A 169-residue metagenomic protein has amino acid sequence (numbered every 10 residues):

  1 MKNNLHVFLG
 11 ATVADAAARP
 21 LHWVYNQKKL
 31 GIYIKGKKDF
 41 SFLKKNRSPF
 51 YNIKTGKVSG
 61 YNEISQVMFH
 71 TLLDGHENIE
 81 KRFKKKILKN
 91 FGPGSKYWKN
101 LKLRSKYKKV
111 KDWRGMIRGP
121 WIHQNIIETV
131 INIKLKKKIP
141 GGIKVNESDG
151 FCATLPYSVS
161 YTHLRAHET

Functional and structural regions predicted by a protein language model:
K2-K57: An N-terminal structural lobe/cap that precedes and organizes the functional/catalytic core across diverse proteins
N3, C152-A153, E168: Short, cationic motifs built from Arg/Lys/His that form the positively charged side of catalytic pockets
L9-A16, Q66-H70, A153-S160: Short, hydrophobic/amphipathic alpha-helical patches that form generic packing surfaces within helical domains
D15, G60-Y61, E168: Acidic active-site catalytic centers that drive phospho-/nucleotidyl reactions and related ester hydrolyses
A17-K29, H76-K84, L164: Short, well-structured active-site flanking segments
L30-K38, G150-S160: Pore- and pathway-forming membrane helices of multi-pass small-molecule/ion transporters and channels
N46-F151, Y161: Acidic catalytic motifs of isoprenoid enzymes
T162-T169: Conserved small/polar residues in nucleotide/adenosyl-binding loops
